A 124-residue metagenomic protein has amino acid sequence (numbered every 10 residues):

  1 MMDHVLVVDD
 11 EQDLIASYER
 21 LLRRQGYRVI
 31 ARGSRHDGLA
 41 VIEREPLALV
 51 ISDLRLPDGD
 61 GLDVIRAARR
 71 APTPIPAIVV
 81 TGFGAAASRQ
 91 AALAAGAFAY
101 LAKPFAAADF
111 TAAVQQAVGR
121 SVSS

Functional and structural regions predicted by a protein language model:
I15, P57, A85: The feature encodes the CheY-like receiver
A16-R20, R24: Charged docking surfaces used in two-component/phosphorelay signaling
G26-G33, V41: Short hydrophobic/Thr-rich beta-strand motif most characteristic of the beta2 strand and flanking loop of CheY-like
G33-S34, D60-D63: Acidic catalytic/metal-coordinating carboxylates
A40, L62-T73: Short amphipathic alpha-helix used as the core "switch/output" element in two-component signaling
D53, T81: Active-site residues of response regulator receiver
D63, G84-A99: Alpha4 helix (beta4-alpha4-beta5 surface) of REC/receiver domains from two-component response regulators
A87, F105-Q115: C-terminal output helix
